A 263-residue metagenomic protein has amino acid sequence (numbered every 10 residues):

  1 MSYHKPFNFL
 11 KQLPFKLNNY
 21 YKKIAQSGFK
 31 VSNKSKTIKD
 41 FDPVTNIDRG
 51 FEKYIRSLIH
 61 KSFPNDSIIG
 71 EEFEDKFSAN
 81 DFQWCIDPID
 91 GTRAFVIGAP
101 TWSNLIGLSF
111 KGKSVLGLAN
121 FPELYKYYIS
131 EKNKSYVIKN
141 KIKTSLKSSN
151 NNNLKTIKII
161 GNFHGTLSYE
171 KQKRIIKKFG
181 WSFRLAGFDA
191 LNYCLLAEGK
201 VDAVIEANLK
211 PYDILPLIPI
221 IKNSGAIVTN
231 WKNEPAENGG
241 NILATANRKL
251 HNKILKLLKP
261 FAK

Functional and structural regions predicted by a protein language model:
M1-I89, K249, K263: N-terminal subdomain of lithium-sensitive/metallo-dependent phosphomonoesterases centered on the IMPase/IPPase/PAP
L17, Y21, D48, I59 (+7 more regions): Residue-level signal for inorganic ion chemistry
K39, L124, A236-G239: Short acidic/glycine-enriched loop/turn segments that link adjacent beta-strands
S78-Y136: DPxDG-like acidic metal-binding loop motif
S109-K113, E123, K132-S135, N140-K141 (+3 more regions): Short loop segments at secondary-structure junctions
I142-S148: Short, surface-exposed loop motifs enriched in S/T, G, D/E and P with embedded aromatic residues
S149-K263: An extended, acidic
